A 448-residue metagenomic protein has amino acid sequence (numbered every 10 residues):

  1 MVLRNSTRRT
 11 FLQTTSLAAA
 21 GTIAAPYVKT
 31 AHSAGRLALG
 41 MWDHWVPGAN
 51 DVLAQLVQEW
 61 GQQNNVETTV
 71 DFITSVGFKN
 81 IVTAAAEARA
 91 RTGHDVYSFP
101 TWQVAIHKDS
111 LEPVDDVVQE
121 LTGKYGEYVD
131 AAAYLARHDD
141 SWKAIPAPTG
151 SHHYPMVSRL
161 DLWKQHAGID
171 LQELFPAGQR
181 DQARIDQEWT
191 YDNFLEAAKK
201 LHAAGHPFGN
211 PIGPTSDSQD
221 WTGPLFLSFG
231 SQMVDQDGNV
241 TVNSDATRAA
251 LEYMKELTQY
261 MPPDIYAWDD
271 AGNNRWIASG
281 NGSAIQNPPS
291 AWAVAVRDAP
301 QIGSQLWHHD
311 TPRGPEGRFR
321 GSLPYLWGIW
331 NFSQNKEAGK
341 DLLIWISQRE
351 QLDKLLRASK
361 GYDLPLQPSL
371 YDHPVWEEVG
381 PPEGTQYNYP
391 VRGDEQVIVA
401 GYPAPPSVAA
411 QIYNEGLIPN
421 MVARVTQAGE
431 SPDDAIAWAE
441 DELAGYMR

Functional and structural regions predicted by a protein language model:
V2-K108, Q119-G126, S151-H152, K164-G178 (+8 more regions): Conserved N-terminal structural module of periplasmic/extracytoplasmic solute-binding proteins
Q62-T74, T92-G93, E173-I185, Q236-N239 (+3 more regions): A local structural motif
F72-T83, E188-N193, I265-S279: Short helix-initiation/N-cap motifs at beta->coil->alpha
D95-S98, S283-P288: Paired acidic/hydrophobic, glycine-rich loop segments that form the ligand-binding mouth/hinge of periplasmic-binding
P100-P155, G303-P312, P382-N388, R392-G393: Hinge/lid segment of periplasmic solute-binding proteins
Y191-H202, Q236-A267, T311: Glycine-centered hinge/linker elements that transmit conformational signals in sensory and ligand-binding systems
L227-G230, A250-E252, Q305-G328: Periplasmic-binding protein-like
S290-G303, P315-L417, E430: C-terminal lobe and pocket-closing loops of periplasmic/extracytoplasmic Venus-flytrap solute-binding proteins
